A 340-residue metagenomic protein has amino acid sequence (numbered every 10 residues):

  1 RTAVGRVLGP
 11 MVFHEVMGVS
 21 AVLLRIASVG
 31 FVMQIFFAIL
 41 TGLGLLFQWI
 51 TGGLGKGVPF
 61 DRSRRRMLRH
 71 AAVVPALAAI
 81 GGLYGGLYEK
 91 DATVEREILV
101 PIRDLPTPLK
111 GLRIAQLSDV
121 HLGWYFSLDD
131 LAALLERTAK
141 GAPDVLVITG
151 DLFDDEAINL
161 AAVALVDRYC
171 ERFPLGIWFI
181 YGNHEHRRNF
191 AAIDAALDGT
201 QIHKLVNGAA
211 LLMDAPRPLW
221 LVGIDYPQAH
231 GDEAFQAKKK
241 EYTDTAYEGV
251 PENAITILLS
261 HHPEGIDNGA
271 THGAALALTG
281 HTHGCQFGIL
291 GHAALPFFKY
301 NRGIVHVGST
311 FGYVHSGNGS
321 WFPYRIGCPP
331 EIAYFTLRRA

Functional and structural regions predicted by a protein language model:
R1-D91: Non-catalytic terminal accessory segments
V16, W49-A71, G86-L112, Q116 (+1 more regions): N-terminal signal-anchor transmembrane helix
M17-S20, P59-D61, H70, P101 (+4 more regions): Serine/threonine-rich low-complexity intrinsically disordered regions
R96, L105-A340: Soluble catalytic domains of enzymes that build or remodel membrane lipids, polysaccharides, and related
